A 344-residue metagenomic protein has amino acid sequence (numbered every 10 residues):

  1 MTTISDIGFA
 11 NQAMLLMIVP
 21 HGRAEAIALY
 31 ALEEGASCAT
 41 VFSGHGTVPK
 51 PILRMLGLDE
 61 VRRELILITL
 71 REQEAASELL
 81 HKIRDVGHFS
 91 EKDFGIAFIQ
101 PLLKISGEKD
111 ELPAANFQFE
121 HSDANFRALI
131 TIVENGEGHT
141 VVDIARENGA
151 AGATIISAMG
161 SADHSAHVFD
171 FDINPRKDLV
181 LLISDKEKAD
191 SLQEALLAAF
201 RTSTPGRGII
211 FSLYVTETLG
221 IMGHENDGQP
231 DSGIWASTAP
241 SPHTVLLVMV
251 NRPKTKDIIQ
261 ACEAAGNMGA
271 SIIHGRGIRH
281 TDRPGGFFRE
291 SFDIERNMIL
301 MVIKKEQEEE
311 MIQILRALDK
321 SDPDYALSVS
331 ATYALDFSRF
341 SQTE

Functional and structural regions predicted by a protein language model:
M1-E344: Positively charged, small/polar-rich N-terminal and surface patches that mediate targeting and assembly and bind
